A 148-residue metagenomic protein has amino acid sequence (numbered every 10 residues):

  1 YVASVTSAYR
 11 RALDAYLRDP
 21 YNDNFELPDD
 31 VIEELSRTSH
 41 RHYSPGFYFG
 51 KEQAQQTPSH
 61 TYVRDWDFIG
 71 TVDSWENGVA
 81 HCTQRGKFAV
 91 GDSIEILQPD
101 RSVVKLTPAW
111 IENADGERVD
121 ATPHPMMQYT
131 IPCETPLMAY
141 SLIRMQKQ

Functional and structural regions predicted by a protein language model:
Y1-Q148: Surface-exposed amphipathic alpha-helical tracts and adjacent flexible/coil segments at the periphery of soluble enzymes
